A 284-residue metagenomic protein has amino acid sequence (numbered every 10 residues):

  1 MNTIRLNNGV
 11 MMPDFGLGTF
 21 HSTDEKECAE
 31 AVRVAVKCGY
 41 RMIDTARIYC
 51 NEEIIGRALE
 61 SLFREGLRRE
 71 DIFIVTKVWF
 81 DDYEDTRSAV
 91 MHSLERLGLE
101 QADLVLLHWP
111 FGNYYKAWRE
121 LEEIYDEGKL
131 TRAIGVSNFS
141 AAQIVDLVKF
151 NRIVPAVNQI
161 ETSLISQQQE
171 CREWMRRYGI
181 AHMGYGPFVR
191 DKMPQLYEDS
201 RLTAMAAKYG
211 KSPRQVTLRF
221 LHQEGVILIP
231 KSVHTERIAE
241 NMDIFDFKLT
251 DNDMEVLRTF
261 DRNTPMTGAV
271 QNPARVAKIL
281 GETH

Functional and structural regions predicted by a protein language model:
M1-D71, V189, T283-H284: N-terminal binding-site loop/beta-alpha segment at the start of enzyme catalytic domains that lines or forms
N2, E53-F63, V90-L94, L121-Y125 (+1 more regions): Short, well-ordered amphipathic alpha-helices
S22-K26, A46-I54, W79-E84, P110-Y114 (+2 more regions): Acidic-and-aromatic substrate-binding clefts and catalytic sites of carbohydrate-active enzymes
T23-V36, D82-G98, K116, A142-V145 (+1 more regions): Short, acidic/polar
Y40, L99-A102, T131, P155: A structural motif
R68-D82, D103-P110, N138: A short, structured active-site edge motif that brings together acidic residues
T86-L107, E123-I124, F150: CE4/NodB-like, metal-dependent polysaccharide N-deacetylase domain that modifies extracellular/periplasmic N-acetylated
W109-H284: Beta/alpha (TIM)-barrel catalytic core signal, keyed to glycine-rich beta->alpha loops juxtaposed to Asp/Glu that bind
